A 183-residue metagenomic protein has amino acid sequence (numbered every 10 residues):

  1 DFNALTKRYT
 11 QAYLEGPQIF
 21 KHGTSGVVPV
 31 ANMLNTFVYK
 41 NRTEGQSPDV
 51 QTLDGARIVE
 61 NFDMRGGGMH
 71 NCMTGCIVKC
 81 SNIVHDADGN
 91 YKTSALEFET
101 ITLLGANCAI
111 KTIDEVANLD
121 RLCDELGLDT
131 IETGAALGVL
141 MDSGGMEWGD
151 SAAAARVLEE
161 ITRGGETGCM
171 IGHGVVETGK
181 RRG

Functional and structural regions predicted by a protein language model:
D1-G183: Intrinsically disordered, low-complexity segments enriched in small residues
